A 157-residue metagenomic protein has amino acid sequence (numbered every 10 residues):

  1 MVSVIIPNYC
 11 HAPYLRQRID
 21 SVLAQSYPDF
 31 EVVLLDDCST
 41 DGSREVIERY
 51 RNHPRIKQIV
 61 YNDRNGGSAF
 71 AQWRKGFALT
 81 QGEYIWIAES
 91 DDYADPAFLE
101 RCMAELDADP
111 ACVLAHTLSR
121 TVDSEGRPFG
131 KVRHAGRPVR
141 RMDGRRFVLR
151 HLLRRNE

Functional and structural regions predicted by a protein language model:
M1-E157: Nucleotide-sugar donor-binding/catalytic module of glycosyltransferases that assemble extracellular/cell-envelope
